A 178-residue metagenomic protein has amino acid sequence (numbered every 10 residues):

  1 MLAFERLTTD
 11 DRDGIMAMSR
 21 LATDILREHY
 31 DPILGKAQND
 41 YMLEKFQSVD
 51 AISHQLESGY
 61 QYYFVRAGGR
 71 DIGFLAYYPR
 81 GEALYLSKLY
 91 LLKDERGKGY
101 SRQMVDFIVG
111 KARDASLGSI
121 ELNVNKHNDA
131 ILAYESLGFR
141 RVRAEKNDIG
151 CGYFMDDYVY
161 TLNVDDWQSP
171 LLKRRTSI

Functional and structural regions predicted by a protein language model:
E5-D13, A17-D94, V105-F107, K111 (+3 more regions): Acetyl-CoA-dependent GNAT
M104, N128-A133: Conserved short alpha-helix immediately C-terminal to the canonical SAM/SAH-binding motif I of Rossmann-like
A112-N123: Conserved GNAT acetyl-CoA-binding A-motif
E121-N125, R140-V159: Conserved catalytic-core motifs of GNAT/GCN5-like acyltransferases
Y134-E135, F139: Conserved active-site tyrosine of GNAT-family acetyltransferases
